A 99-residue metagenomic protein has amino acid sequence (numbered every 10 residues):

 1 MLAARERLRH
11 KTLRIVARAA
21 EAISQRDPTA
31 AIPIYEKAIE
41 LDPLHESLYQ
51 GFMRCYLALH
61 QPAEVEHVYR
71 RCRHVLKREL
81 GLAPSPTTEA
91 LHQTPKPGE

Functional and structural regions predicted by a protein language model:
M1-E99: Intrinsically disordered, charged and Pro/Gly-enriched terminal/linker segments that flank large helical-solenoid
